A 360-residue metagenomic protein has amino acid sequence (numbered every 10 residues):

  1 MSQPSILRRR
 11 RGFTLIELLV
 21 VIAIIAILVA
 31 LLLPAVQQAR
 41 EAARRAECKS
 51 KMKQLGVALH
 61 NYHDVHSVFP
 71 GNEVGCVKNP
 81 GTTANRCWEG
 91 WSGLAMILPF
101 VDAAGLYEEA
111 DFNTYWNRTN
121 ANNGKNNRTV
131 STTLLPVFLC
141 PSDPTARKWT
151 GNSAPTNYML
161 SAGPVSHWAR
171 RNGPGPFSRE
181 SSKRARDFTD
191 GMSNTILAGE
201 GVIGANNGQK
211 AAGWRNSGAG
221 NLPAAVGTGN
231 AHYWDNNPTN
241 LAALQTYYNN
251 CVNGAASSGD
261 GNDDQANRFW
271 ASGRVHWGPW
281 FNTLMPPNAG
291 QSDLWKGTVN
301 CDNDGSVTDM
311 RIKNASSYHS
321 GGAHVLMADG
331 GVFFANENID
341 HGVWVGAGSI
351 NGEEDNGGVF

Functional and structural regions predicted by a protein language model:
M1-L15, D64, V77-P80: N-terminal leader/signal peptides at the extreme start of proteins
P4, L15-I16, I25-A30, K49-M52 (+2 more regions): Generic N-terminal initiation segments characterized by hydrophobic and/or small/turn-forming residues
S5, F13-E17, V29-L31, V57 (+3 more regions): Intrinsic-disorder/low-complexity peptide segments enriched for small residues
L7, L19, N85-E89: Residue-level "hotspot" positions that anchor or transmit function at local structural transition points
R10-R44, Q54: N-terminal single-pass transmembrane signal-anchor helix
Q38-F360: Internal low-complexity, small-residue/proline-rich segments
